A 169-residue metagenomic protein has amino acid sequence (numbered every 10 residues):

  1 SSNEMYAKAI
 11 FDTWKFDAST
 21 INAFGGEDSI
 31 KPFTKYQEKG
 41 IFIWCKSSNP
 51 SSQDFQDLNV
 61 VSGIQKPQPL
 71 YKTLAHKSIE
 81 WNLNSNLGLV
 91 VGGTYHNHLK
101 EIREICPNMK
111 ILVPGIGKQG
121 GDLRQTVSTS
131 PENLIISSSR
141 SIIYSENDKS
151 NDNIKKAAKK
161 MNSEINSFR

Functional and structural regions predicted by a protein language model:
S1-V90: Conserved anion-binding
A7, I30, A75, L99 (+2 more regions): Generic structural signal for well-ordered alpha-helices, preferentially at hydrophobic/aromatic core positions
N22-A23, N49-S52, H76, E80 (+3 more regions): Short C-terminal domain-edge/linker segments immediately following a structured domain
E27, Q65-Q68, K72, H96 (+2 more regions): Electropositive phosphate-/nucleotide-binding environments in soluble metabolic enzymes
D28-I30, P50-F55, N97-E101, G120-G121 (+1 more regions): Short acidic/glycine-rich loop or secondary-structure boundary segments that cap or lie
T34-Y36, I79-N82, K100-C106, A158 (+2 more regions): Surface-exposed amphipathic alpha-helices with a cationic face
L89, G93-S137, S141-I142: A C-terminal functional module that forms or caps the active site or interfaces directly with catalytic machinery
R124-N133, S138, Y144-R169: C-terminal helical cap(s) of enzyme catalytic domains, especially alpha/beta-barrels
